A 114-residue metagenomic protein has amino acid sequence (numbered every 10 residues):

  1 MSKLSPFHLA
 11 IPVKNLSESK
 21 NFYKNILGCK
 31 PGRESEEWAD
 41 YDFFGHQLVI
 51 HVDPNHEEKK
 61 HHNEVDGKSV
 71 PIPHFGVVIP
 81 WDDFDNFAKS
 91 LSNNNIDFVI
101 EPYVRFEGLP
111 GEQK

Functional and structural regions predicted by a protein language model:
M1, P31, A39-D40, E64-G67: Short secondary-structure boundary/capping segments
M1-S17, H74-F75, I79: N-terminal beta-strand motif that seeds the catalytic metal site of vicinal oxygen chelate
S2, A88-K114: Vicinal oxygen chelate
S5-F7, E37, H46, P71-P73 (+1 more regions): A generic structural signal for short beta-strands and their flanking turns/coil linkers
P12-N55: Core segments of cupin and vicinal oxygen chelate
F22, D83-S90: Short amphipathic alpha-helices within nucleic acid-binding modules
V52, E57-E64: Short, charge-rich, low-complexity interaction segments located in flexible loops at or near secondary-structure
H62-V78, D82: Helix-adjacent hinge/juxtasegments
